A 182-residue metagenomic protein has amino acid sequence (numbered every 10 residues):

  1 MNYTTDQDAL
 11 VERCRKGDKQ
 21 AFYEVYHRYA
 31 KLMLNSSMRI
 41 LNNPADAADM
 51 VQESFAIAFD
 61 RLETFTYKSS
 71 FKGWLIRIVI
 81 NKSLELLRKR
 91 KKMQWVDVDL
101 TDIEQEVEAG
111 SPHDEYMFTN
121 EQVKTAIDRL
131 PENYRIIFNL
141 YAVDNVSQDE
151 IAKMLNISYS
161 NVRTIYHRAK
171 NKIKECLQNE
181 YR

Functional and structural regions predicted by a protein language model:
Y3-T4, M93-N120: Internal acidic/polar
V11-L34: A short, charge-rich alpha-helical start-of-domain segment used by transcription regulators
R15-K16, E53-S70, R90: Sigma70-family region 2
Y26-P44, R61, I127, K172 (+1 more regions): Amphipathic, Lys/Arg- and hydrophobic-enriched alpha-helical face
N35, D49-A56, S69-N81: Structural recognition of an alpha-helix C-terminal capping motif at a helix-to-coil junction
E63-Y67, R77-D97, R168: Arg/Lys-rich amphipathic alpha helix in sigma70-family domain 2
R88, L130, R135, K170-R182: Short, Lys/Arg-enriched C-terminal cap helix and immediately downstream tail that follows
T125-I136, D144-N161: Helix-turn-helix DNA-binding module
